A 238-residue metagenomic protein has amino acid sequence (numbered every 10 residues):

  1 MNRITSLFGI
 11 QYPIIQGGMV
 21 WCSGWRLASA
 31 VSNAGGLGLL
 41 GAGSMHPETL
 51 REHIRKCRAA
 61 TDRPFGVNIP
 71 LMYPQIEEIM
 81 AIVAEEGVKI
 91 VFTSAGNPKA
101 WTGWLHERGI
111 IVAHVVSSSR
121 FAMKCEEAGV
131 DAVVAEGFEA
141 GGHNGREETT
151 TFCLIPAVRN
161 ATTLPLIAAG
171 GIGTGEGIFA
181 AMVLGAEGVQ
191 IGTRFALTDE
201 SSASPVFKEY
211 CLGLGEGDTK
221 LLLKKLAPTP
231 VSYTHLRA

Functional and structural regions predicted by a protein language model:
M1-A161, P165: Active-site entrance/lid segments in N-terminal catalytic domains of soluble metabolic enzymes
L39-M45, G137-G145, I178-S204: Glycine-rich phosphate-binding active-site loops on the catalytic face of alpha/beta enzymes
R120-A128, G173-E187: Catalytic cores of alpha/beta
L154-P156, N160-T162, M182-L184, I191-L221: Conserved catalytic cores of soluble enzyme domains, especially glycine-rich substrate-binding beta-alpha loops
L164-I167, G177: A generic structured-segment signal
A168-I172: Glycine-rich adenosine-cofactor-binding loop
G173-G175, F195-L197, A227-T229: Short, catalytically relevant binding-site loops at active-site mouths
T234-A238: Conserved small/polar residues in nucleotide/adenosyl-binding loops
